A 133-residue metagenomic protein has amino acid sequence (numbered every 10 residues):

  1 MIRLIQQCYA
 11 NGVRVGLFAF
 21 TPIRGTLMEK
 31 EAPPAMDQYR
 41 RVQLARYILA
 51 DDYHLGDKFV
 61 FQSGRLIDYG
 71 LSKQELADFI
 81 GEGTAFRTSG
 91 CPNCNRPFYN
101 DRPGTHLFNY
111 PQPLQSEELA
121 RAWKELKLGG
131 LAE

Functional and structural regions predicted by a protein language model:
I2, Q6-E133: Auxiliary Fe-S-binding modules of radical SAM enzymes
